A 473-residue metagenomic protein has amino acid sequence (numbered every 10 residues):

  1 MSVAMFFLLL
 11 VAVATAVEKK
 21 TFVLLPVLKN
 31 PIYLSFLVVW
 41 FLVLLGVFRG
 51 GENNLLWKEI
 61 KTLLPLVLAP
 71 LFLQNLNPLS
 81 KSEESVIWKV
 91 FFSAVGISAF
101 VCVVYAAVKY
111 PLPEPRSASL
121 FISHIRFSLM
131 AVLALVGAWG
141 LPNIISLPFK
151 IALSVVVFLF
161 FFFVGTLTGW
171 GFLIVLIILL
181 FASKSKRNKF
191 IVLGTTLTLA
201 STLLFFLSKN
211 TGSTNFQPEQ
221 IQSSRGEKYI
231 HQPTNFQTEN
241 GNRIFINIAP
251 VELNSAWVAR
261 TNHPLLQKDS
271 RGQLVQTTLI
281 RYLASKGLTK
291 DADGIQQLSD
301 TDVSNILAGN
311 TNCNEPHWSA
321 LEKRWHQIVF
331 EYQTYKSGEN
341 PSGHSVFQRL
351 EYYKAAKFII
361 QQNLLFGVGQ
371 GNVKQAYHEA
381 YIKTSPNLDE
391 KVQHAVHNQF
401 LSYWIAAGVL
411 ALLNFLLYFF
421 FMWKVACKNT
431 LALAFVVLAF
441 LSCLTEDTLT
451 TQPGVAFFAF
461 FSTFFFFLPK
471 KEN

Functional and structural regions predicted by a protein language model:
M1-E18, W40-G50, T62: N-terminal signal-anchor transmembrane segment
S2-A12, K58-L71, I125-L141, G169-L180 (+2 more regions): Hydrophobic core segments of transmembrane alpha-helices in multi-pass, intramembrane catalytic enzymes
M5-V13, F190-V192, Y418, A432-F440 (+2 more regions): Transmembrane alpha-helices of multi-pass inner-membrane enzymes
A12, L44, S82-P113, F121-G272 (+1 more regions): Alpha-helical transmembrane segments of multi-pass inner-membrane proteins
V23-V38, E83-F92, F149-K150, A426-F435: Membrane-interfacial loop-to-transmembrane alpha-helix junctions, especially the N-terminal start
I32-F41, N53-L76, V90, V95 (+1 more regions): Aromatic-anchored transmembrane helix interface
L274, T278, Y282-A292, I306 (+2 more regions): Long extracytoplasmic/lumenal interhelical loops at the membrane interface of multi-pass membrane proteins
A406-V437: Hydrophobic transmembrane alpha-helices and their immediate junctions
